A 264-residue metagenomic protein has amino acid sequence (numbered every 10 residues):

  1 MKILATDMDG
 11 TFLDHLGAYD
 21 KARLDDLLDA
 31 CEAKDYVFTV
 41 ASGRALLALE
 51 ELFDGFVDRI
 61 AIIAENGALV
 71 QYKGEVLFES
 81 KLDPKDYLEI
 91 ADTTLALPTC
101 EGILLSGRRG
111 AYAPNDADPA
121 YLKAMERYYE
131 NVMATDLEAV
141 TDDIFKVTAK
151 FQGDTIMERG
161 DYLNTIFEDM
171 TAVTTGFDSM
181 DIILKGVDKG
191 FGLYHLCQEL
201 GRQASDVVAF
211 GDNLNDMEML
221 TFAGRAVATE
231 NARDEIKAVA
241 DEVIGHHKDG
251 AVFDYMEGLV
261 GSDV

Functional and structural regions predicted by a protein language model:
M1-I3, K21, D181-V264: Mg2+-dependent phosphoryl-transfer enzymes with acidic/Ser/Thr/Gly-rich catalytic loops
K2-G17: Asp-based phosphoryl-transfer active-site loop
M8, R44, G211-N213: Active-site metal-binding loops of divalent metal-dependent hydrolases
K21-A120: Active-site phosphate-binding/coordination module
F56-D58, N66, I166-E168, F222-A223 (+1 more regions): Short, structured coil segments at secondary-structure junctions
F56-R59, E79-L82, P119-A124, K189-F191 (+2 more regions): Short, hinge-like loop/turn segments at secondary-structure boundaries
R59-E65, S80, A124-R127, T171-A172 (+2 more regions): Short hydrophobic/aromatic-enriched beta-strand-loop microsegments
T93, T99-F210, L214-M219, N231: Conserved acidic, metal-coordinating active-site core of Asp-based, Mg2+-dependent phosphoryl-transfer enzymes
